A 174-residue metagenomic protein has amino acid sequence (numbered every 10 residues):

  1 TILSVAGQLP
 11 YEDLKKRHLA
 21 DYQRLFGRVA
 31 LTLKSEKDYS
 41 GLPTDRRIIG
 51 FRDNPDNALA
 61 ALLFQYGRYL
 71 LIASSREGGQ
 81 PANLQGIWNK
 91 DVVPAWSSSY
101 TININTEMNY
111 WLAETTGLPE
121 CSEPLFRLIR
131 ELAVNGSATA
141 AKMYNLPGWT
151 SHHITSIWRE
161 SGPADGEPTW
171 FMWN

Functional and structural regions predicted by a protein language model:
T1-Y100, L118-E123, I129-T139: Acidic/polar, glycine-enriched structural segments that form the non-catalytic walls/loops of the carbohydrate-binding
A95-N174: Aromatic-rich carbohydrate-recognition surfaces in CAZymes
